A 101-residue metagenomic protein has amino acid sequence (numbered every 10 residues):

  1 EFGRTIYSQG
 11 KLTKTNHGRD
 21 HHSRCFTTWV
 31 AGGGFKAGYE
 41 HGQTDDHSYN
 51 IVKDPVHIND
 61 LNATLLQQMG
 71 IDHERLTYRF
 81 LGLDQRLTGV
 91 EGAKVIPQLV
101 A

Functional and structural regions predicted by a protein language model:
F2-A101: Ligand-binding pockets and gating/stacking loops
